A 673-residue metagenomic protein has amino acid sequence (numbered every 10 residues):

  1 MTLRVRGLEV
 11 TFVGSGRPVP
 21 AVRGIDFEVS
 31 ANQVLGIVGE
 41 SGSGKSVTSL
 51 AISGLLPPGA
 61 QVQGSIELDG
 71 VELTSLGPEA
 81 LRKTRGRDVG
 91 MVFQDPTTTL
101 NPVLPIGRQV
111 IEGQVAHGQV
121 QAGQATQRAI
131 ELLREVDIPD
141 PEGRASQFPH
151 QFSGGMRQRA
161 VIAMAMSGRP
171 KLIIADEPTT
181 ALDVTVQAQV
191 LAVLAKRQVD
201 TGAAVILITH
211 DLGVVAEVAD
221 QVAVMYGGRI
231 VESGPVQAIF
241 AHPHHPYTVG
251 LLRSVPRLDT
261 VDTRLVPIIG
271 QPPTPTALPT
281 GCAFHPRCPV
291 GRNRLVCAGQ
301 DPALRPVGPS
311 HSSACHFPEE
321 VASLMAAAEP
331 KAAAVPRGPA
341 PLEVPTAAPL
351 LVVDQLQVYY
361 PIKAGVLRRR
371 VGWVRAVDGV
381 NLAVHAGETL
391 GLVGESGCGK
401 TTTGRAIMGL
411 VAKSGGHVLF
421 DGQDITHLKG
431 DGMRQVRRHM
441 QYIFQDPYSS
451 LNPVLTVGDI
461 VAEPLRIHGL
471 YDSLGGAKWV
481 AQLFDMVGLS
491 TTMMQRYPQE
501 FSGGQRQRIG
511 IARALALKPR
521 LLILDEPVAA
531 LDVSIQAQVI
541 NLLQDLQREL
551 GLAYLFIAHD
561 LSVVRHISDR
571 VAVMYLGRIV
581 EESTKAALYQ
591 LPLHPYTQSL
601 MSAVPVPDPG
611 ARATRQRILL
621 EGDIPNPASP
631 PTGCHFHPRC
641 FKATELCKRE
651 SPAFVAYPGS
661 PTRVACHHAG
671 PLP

Functional and structural regions predicted by a protein language model:
E40, G54, R82, I174 (+5 more regions): P-loop NTP-binding/switch modules centered on Walker-like glycine-rich loops
P57, L73-G90, A116, A238-P243 (+6 more regions): ABC ATPase NBD coupling module
Q61-E72, G416-D424: Conserved ABC transporter NBD signature motif
E72, Q124-G143, L252, D424 (+2 more regions): Conserved ABC ATPase "signature" region
Q147-F152, M156, Y497-F501, Q505: Conserved ABC ATPase signature
A160, A165-M166, I509, L515: ABC ATPase C-loop
S167-K171, A516-R520: A short, proline-enriched helix->beta-strand linker immediately N-terminal to the Walker B motif in ABC-type P-loop
P235-L350, K363-R368, T584-P673: Charged, flexible cofactor/metal-binding loops and thiol motifs
